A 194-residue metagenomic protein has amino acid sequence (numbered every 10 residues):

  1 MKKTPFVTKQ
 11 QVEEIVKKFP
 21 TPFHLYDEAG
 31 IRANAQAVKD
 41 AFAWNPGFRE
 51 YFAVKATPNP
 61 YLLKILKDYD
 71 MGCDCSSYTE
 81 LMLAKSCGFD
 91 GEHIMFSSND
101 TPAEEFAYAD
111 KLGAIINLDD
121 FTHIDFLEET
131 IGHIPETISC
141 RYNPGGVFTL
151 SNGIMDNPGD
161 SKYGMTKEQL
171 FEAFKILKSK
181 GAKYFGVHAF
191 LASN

Functional and structural regions predicted by a protein language model:
M1-E136, D160, E172-K183: A charged N-terminal "starter" segment
T130, P144-N194: Active-site loop/helix belt of alpha/beta enzymes
T137-N143: ATP-grasp fold ATP-binding core
